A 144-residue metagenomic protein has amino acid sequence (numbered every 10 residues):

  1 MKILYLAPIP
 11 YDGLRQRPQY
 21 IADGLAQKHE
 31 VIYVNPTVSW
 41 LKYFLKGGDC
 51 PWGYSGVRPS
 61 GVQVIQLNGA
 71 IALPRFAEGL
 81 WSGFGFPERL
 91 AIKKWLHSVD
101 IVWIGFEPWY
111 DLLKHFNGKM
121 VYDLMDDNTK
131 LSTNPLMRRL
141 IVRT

Functional and structural regions predicted by a protein language model:
M1-C50: N-terminal subdomain of nucleotide-sugar transferases
K2-P8, R75-E78, Y122-L131: Short, basic, glycine/proline-bearing loop/turn elements
A26-Q27, R58, K94-D100, K114-H115: Flexible, charged surface loops at secondary-structure boundaries
S39-F44, W109-L112, S132: Short, charged/polar "capping" segments at the starts of alpha-helices and the immediately preceding loops
S39-H97: A conserved catalytic-core segment of Leloir-type glycosyltransferases
F84-R89, I101-F116: An aromatic- and histidine-rich active-site surface loop
P87-K94, H115, D127-T144: Membrane-proximal helix-turn-helix segments that form the acceptor-binding/catalytic region of lipid-linked
W103, L113-K130: Active-site proximal beta-strand in glycosyltransferases
